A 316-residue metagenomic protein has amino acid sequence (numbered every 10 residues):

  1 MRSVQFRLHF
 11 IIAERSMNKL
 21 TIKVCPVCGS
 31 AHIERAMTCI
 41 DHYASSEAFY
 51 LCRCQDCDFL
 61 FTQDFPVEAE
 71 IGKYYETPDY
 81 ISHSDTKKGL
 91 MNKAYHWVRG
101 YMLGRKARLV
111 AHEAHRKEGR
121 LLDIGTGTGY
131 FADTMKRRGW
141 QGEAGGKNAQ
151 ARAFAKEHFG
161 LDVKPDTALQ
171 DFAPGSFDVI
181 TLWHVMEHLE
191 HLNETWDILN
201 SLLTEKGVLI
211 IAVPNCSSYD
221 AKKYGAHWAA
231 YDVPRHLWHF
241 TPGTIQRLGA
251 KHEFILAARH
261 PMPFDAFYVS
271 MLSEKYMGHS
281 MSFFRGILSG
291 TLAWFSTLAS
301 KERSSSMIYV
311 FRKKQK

Functional and structural regions predicted by a protein language model:
Q5-S16: Short, Lys/Arg-enriched N-terminal segments with co-localized hydrophobic residues within the first ~10-30 amino acids
R15-G89: N-terminal juxtadomain amphipathic helix that follows a signal peptide/anchor or precedes a small N-terminal auxiliary
N18-V24, M37-A44, A258-K316: A C-terminal cap/extension of S-adenosyl-L-methionine-dependent methyltransferases that defines the acceptor-substrate
K19-K23, M102-G225, L237-H252, F264 (+1 more regions): Conserved SAM-binding loop
P26-E34, P242-H260, R285: A SAM-dependent methyltransferase catalytic signature shared across enzymes that methylate proteins
S45-A48, A229-G243: Acceptor-substrate binding/catalytic loop of class I
K88-M91, Y224-V233, L272-H279: Short glycine/proline- and charge-enriched loop/turn segments that cap or connect secondary-structure elements
L90-K106: Conserved SAM-binding loop and adjacent beta-strand
